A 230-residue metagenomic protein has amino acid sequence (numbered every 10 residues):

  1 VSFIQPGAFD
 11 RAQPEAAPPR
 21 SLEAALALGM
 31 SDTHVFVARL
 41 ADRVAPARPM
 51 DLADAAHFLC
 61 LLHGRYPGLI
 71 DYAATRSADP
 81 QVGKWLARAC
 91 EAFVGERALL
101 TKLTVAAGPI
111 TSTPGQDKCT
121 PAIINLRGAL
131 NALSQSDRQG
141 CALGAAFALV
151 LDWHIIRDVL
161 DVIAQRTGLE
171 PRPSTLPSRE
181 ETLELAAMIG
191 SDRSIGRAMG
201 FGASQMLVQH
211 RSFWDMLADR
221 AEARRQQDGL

Functional and structural regions predicted by a protein language model:
V1-P18, A73-P109, L217-L230: Long, acidic, intrinsically disordered low-complexity segments
S2, R193-L230: Acidic, carboxylate-rich catalytic segments that either coordinate divalent cations
S2-L40, D117-P121: Acidic, low-complexity proline/glycine-rich segments
F9-P19, D42-A53, S136-R138, V162-L169 (+1 more regions): Short, charged, low-complexity loops and linkers
A25-S77, A132-S136, G140-D158, S204-W214: Alpha-helical bundle segments that constitute or directly flank the non-heme di-iron/ferroxidase center
A47-M50, D54, Q81-R88, P114 (+2 more regions): A structural signal for alpha-helical segments
Q81-S178: Active-site-proximal alpha-helical scaffolds that flank and shape metal-associated catalytic sites
P177-G200: Accessory, usually C-terminal, subdomains that scaffold auxiliary metal cofactors
